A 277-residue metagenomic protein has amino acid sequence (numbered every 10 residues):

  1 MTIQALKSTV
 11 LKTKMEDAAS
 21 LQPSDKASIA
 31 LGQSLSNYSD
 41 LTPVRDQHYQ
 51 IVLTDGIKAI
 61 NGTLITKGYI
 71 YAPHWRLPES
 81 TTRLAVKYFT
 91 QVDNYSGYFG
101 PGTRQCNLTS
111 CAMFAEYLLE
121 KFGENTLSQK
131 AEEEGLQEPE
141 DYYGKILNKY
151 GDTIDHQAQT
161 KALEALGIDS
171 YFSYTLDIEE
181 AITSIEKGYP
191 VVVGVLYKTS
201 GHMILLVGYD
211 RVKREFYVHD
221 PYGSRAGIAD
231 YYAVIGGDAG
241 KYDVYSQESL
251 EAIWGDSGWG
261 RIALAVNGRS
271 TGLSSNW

Functional and structural regions predicted by a protein language model:
M1-M15, I29, R76-L84: SH3-family beta-barrel domains
K7, S36-S39, H74-Q105, E116-L118 (+2 more regions): Cysteine-nucleophile amide-bond enzymes
K7-T9, L53-K58, V195-T199: Short, flexible beta-strand-to-coil junctions
Q22, A27-R76: SH3/SH3-like beta-barrel superfamily modules
S24-Q33, V86, Q91, L196-I204: Short coil-to-beta-strand transition motifs
S39, S110, F114, L118-F122 (+4 more regions): Sec/Tat-exported extracytoplasmic proteins
R76-K149, Y197, D230-Y232: Active-site-adjacent structural segments surrounding the nucleophilic cysteine of cysteine proteases and isopeptidases
E133-S274: Conserved active-site-adjacent core of cysteine acyl-enzyme catalytic domains
